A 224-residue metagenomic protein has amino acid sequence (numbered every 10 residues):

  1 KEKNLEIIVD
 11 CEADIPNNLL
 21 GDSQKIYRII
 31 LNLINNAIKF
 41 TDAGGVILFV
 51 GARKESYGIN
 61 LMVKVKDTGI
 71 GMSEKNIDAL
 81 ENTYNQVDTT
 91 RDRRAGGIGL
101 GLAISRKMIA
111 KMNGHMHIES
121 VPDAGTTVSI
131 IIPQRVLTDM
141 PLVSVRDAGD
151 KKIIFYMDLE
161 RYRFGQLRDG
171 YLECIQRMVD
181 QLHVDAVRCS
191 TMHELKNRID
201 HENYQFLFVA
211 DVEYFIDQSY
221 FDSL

Functional and structural regions predicted by a protein language model:
E6-N17: Conserved catalytic submotifs in the C-terminal HATPase_c
D10, I59, K75, S129-R163 (+1 more regions): Disordered, acidic interdomain junction associated with two-component signaling
A37-I38: Short helix-loop "hinge" at the ATP-lid/N-box region of the Bergerat-fold HATPase_c
M72-Q86: Short conserved segment of the HATPase_c
L80, G96, G101, S105: Short alpha-helical Gxxx[C/S/T] motif in the catalytic ATP-binding
N113-E119: Glycine-rich ATP-binding loops of the HATPase_c
A124-T126: Glycine-rich GHKL/ HATPase_c ATP-binding element in histidine kinases
